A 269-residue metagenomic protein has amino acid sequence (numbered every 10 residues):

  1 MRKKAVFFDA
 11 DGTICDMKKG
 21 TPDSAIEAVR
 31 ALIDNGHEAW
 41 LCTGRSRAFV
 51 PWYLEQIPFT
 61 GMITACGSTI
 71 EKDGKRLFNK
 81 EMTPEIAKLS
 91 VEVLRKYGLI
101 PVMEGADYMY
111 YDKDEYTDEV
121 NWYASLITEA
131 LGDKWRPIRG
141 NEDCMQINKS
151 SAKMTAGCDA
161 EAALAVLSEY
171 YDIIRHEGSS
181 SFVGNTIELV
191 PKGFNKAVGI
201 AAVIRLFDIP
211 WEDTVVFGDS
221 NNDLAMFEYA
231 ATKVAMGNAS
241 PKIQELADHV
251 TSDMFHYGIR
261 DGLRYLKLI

Functional and structural regions predicted by a protein language model:
M1-A5, P22, T186-I269: Mg2+-dependent phosphoryl-transfer enzymes with acidic/Ser/Thr/Gly-rich catalytic loops
M1-K3, G36, F59, G98 (+2 more regions): A general structural motif
A10-D11: Residue immediately C-terminal to the conserved phosphorylatable aspartate in receiver
K18-A124: Active-site phosphate-binding/coordination module
I57-P58, C66, E169-Y171, Y229-A230 (+1 more regions): Short, structured coil segments at secondary-structure junctions
F59-C66, I174-H176, K233-G237, T251-S252: Short hydrophobic/aromatic-enriched beta-strand-loop microsegments
L99, E104-F217, N221: Conserved acidic, metal-coordinating active-site core of Asp-based, Mg2+-dependent phosphoryl-transfer enzymes
